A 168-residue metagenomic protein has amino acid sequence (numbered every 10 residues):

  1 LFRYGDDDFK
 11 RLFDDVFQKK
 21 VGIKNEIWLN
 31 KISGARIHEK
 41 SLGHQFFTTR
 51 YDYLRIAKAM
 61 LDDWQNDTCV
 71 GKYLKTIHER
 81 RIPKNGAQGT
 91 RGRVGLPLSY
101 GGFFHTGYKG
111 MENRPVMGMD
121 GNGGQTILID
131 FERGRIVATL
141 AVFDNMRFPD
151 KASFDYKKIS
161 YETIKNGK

Functional and structural regions predicted by a protein language model:
L1-F17, Y53-M60, G134: Alpha-helical scaffold elements that line and support the substrate/ligand-binding pocket of soluble hydrolases
Y4-G5, F9, H44-T48, G121: Extracytoplasmic/periplasmic, Sec-exported soluble proteins
K10-K19, G71-K75, Y161: Hydrophobic core segments within long, regular secondary-structure runs in both alpha- and beta-rich folds
L12-D52: Mid-domain, small-residue-enriched loop/turn segments at the edges of structured enzyme/sensor domains
I23-N25, N30, E79-V137: Active-site Gly/Thr loop motif
H44-N66, Q125-V142: Active-site-proximal alpha-helical segments within enzyme catalytic domains
T49-V94: C-terminal amphipathic alpha-helical segment
V116-K168: Structured C-terminal helix/loop/strand segments within mature extracytoplasmic catalytic/sensor domains
